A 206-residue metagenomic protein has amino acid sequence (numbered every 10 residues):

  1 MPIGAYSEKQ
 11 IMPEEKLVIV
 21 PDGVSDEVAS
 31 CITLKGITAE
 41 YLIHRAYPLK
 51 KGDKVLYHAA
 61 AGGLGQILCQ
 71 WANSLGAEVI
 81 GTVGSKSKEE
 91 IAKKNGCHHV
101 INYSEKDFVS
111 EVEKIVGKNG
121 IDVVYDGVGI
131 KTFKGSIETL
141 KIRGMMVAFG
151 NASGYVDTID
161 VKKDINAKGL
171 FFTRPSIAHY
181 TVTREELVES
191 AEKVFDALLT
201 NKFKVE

Functional and structural regions predicted by a protein language model:
M1-A59: NAD(P)H dinucleotide-binding glycine-rich loop of Rossmann-like/cofactor-binding domains, especially the beta1-alpha1
T38, L64, K131: Hydrophobic/small residue at the entry helix of a nucleotide-binding pocket
A59-A60, V128: NAD(P)H cofactor-binding loop motif with strongest signal on the N-terminal glycine-rich segment
A61, G65, C69: N-terminal Rossmann NAD(P)H-binding glycine-rich loop of SDR-like oxidoreductase domains
N73-T132, T183, L187: Adenosine-nucleotide cofactor-binding segment
L75, V83, K131-F203: Glycine-rich phosphate-binding loop and adjacent beta-alpha segment of Rossmann(oid) nucleotide-cofactor-binding
